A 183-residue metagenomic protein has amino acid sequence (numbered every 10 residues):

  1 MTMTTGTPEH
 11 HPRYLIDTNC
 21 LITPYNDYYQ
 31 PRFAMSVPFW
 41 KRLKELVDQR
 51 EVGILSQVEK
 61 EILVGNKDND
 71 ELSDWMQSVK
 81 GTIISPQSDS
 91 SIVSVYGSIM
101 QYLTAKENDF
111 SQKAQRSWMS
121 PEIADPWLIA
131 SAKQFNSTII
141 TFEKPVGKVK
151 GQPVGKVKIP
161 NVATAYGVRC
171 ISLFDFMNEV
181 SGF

Functional and structural regions predicted by a protein language model:
T2-E9, P145-F183: Acidic, PIN/NYN-like endoribonuclease modules and their adjacent C-terminal/linker elements
R13, T18-S137, P145-K148, T164: Active-site-proximal, substrate-binding regions of enzyme catalytic domains and RNA-binding/basic surfaces
